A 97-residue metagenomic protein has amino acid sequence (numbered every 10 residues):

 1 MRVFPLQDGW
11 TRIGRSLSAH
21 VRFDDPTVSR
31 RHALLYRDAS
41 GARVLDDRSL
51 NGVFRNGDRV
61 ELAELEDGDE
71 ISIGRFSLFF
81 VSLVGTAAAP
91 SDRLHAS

Functional and structural regions predicted by a protein language model:
R2-R75: Forkhead-associated
R75-S97: Regulatory inter-domain linker segments that are low-complexity and enriched for serine/threonine/proline
